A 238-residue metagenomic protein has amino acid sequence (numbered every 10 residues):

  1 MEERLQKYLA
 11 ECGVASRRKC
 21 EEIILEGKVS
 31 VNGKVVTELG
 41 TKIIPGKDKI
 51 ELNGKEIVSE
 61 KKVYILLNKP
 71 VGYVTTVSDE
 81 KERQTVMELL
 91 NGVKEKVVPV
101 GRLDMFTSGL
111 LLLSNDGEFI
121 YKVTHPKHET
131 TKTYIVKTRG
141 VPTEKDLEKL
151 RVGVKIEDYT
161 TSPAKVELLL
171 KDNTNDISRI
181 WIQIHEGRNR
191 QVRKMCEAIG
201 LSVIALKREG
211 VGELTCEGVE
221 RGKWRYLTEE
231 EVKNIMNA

Functional and structural regions predicted by a protein language model:
M1-A238: Basic, flexible Lys/Arg- and Gly-enriched helix-loop patches that mediate nucleic-acid binding at interfaces with rRNA
